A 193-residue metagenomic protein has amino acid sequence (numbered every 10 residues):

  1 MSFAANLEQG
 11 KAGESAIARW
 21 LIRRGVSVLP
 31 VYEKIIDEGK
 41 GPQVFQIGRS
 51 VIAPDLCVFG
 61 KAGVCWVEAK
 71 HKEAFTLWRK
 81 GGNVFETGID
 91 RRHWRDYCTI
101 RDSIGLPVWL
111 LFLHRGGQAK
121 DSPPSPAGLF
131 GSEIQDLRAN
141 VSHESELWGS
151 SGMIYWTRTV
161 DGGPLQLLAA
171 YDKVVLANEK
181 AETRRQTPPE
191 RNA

Functional and structural regions predicted by a protein language model:
M1, A12, R23, S27-L29 (+3 more regions): Non-catalytic C-terminal interaction segments of nucleic acid-processing enzymes
M1-I47: Acidic-basic catalytic patches of nuclease active cores, encompassing PD-(D/E)XK and other metal-cofactor nuclease
A12, A16, V51, I89-D96: Short, well-structured alpha-helical interface segments that form or flank functional binding sites
E33, E68-K72, H114-R115: Short loop/turn segments at strand-loop or loop-helix junctions that form parts of catalytic or ligand-binding pockets
E38-K40, T76, Q118: Generic structural signal for helix capping and beta-alpha/helix-loop junctions
Q43-Q46, D55, Y97-C98: Catalytic micro-motifs at enzyme active sites that drive phosphoryl/nucleotidyl and oxygen chemistry
G48-F75: Active-site beta-strand-loop-beta-strand hairpin of nuclease catalytic cores that positions key catalytic residues
K72-Y97: Mg2+/Mn2+-dependent nuclease catalytic core
